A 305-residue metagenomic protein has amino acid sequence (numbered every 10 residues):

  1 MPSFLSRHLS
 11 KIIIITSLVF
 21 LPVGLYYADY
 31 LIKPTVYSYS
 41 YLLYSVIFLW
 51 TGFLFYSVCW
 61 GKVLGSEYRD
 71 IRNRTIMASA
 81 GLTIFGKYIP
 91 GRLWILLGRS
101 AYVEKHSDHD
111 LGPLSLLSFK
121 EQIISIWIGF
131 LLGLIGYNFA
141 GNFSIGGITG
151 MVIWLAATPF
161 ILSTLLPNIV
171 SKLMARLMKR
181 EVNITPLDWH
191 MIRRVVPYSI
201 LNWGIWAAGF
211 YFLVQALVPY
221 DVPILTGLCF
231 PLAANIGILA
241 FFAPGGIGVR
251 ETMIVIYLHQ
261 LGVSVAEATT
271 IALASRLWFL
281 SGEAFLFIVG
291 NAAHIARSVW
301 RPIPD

Functional and structural regions predicted by a protein language model:
M1-G81, Y137-A240, V263-D305: Predominantly cytoplasmic-facing regulatory/coupling regions of multi-pass membrane proteins
V63-L64, R99, V103, L213-L217 (+2 more regions): Hydrophobic alpha-helical interface/terminus motif in multipass membrane transporters
R74-A78, R92-I95, S107-E121, S264-A274: Membrane-interface alpha-helices at helix entry/exit sites of multi-pass transporters
S79-V103: Hydrophobic, aromatic-rich membrane-embedded alpha-helical segments
L82-I89, P231-E251: Transmembrane alpha-helix interface/packing and boundary motifs in multi-pass membrane proteins, characterized by
F85-L93, S115-L134, L273-F285: Membrane-embedded alpha-helical segments of transport systems, primarily multispan ion/solute transporters
Y102-P113, C229, E251-A268: Interfacial segments of multi-pass membrane proteins
